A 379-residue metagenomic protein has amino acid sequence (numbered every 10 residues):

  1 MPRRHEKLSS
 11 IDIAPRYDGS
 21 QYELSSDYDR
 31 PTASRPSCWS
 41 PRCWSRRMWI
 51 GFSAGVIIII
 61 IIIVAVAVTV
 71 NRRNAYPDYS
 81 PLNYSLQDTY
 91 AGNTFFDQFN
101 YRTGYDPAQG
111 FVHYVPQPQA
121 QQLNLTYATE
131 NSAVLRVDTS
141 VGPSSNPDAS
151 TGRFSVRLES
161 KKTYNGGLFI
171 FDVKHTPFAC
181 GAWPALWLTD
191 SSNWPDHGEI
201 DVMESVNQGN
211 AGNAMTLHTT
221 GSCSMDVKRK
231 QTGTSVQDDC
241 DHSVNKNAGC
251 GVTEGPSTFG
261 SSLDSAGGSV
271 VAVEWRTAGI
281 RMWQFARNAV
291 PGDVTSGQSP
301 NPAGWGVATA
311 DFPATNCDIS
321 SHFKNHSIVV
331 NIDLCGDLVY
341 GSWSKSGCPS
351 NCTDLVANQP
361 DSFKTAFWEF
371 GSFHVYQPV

Functional and structural regions predicted by a protein language model:
M1-M48: Intrinsically disordered, low-complexity terminal tails of fungal membrane proteins
S9-I11, S132-L135, M215, T234 (+2 more regions): Residue-level marker of intrinsically disordered, low-complexity segments enriched for small/polar residues
P41-Q208, A214-M215, R287-V290, T295-A310 (+1 more regions): Low-complexity, Ser/Thr/Pro/Gly-rich disordered linker/stalk regions
C180-W183, W187, W194, C223 (+4 more regions): Tryptophan-centered motif/residue detector
P195-L263, D333-Y340: Glycine-aromatic-enriched beta-strand/loop faces of beta-sandwich-type recognition domains, especially lectin-like
S261-S265, A272-E274, D318-H322: Short, conserved, surface-exposed binding loops centered on an aromatic residue
S265-R281, F285-N288: Localized edge beta-strand/strand-to-loop motifs within extracellular or lumenal beta-rich domains
